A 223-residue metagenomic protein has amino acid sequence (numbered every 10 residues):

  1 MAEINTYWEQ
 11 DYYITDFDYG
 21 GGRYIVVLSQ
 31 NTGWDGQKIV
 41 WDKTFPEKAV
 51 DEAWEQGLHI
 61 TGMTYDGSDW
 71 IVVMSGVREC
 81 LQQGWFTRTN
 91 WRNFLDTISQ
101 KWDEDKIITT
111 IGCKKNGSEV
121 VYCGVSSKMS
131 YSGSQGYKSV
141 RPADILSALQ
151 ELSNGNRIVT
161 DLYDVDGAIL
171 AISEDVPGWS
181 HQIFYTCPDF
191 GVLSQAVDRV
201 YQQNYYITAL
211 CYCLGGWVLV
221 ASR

Functional and structural regions predicted by a protein language model:
M1-R223: Terminus-proximal functional modules
